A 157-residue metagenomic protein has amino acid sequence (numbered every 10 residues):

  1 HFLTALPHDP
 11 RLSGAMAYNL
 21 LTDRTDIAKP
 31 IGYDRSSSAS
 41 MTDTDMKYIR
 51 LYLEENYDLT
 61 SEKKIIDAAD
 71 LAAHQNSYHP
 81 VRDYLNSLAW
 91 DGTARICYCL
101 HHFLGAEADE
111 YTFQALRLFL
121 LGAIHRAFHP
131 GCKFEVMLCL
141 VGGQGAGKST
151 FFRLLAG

Functional and structural regions predicted by a protein language model:
H1-R95, E110-Q114: N-terminal nucleic-acid engagement/recognition segments and initiation subdomains in replication, restriction
L71-G157: P-loop NTPase catalytic core of nucleic-acid-dependent motor ATPases
